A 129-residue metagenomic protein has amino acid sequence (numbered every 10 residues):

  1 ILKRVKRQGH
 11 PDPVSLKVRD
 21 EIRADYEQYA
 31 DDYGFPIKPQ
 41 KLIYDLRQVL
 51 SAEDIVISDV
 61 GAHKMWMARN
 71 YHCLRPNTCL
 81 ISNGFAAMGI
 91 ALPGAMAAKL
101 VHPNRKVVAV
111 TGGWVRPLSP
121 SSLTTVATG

Functional and structural regions predicted by a protein language model:
I1, M67-A68, V126: Hydrophobic packing residues within well-ordered alpha-helices of enzyme cores
I1-V18: Glycine-rich, acidic loop regions that bind phosphate or pyrophosphate groups
K3, K99-L100: Short glycine/serine- and small hydrophobic-enriched flexible loop segments
K6, S51, H102: Short conserved AdoMet
K17-K99: Active-site diphosphate/adenylate-binding microenvironment
Q40, S119-P120: Structural motif corresponding to alpha-helix initiation and N-cap regions
N104-L118: A short, small-residue-rich loop immediately preceding and capping a beta-strand
P120-G129: A short alpha/beta connector and helix-capping loop motif
